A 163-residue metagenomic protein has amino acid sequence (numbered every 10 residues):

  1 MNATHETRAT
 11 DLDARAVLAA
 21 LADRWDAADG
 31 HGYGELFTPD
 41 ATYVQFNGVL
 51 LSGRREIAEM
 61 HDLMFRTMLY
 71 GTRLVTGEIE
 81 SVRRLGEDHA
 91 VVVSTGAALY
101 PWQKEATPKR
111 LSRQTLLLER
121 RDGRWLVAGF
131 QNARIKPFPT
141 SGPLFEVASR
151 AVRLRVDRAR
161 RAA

Functional and structural regions predicted by a protein language model:
M1-P39, F145-A163: Short, low-complexity N-terminal intrinsically disordered segments enriched in polar/charged residues
D13, T42, A58-K104, V156-A162: Surface-exposed, charged secondary-structure patches
L21, Y33-G34, A41, G53 (+3 more regions): Hydrophobic pocket/interface hotspot
D26, A98-W102, L118, I135: Beta-strand elements of well-folded, non-transmembrane domains
N47-G48, Q103-T107: Short, solvent-exposed loop/turn segments at secondary-structure boundaries
V82, L116-L118: A structural signal for short hydrophobic beta-strand segments in well-ordered beta-sheet cores
R120-R121, V127-A163: Low-complexity, intrinsically disordered terminal/linker segments enriched in charged and Gly/Pro repeats
